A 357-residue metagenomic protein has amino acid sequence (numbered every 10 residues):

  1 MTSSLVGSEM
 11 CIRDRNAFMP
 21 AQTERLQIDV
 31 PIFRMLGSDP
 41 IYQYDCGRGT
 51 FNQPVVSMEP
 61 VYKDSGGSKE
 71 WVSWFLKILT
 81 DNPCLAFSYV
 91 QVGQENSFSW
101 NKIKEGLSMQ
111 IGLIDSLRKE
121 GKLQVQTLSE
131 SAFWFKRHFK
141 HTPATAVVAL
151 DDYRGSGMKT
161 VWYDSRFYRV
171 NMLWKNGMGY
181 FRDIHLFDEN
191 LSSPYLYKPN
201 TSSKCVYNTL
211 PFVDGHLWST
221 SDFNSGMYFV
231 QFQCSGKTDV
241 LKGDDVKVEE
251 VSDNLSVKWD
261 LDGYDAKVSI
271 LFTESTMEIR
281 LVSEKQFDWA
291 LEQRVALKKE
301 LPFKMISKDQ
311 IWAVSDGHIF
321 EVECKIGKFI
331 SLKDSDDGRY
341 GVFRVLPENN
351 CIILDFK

Functional and structural regions predicted by a protein language model:
T2-I12: Single conserved hydrophobic/aromatic residue that forms the stacking wall/gate of nucleotide- or nucleobase-binding
R13-S131: Catalytic grooves of carbohydrate-active enzymes
Y62-L76, A86-Q94, L196, D260 (+1 more regions): Beta-strand-rich recognition/accessory modules
K136-W174: Surface beta-strand/loop "capping" patches
M158-W162, E250-K258: Short, hydrophobic/aromatic-rich segments at coil-to-beta transitions
M172-N254: Acidic-aromatic substrate-binding/catalytic surfaces of carbohydrate-active enzymes
D253-K304: Acidic, contiguous internal or C-terminal segments within carbohydrate-active enzymes that form a structured patch used
S283-R344: Polysaccharide-binding surfaces and accessory modules of carbohydrate-active proteins
